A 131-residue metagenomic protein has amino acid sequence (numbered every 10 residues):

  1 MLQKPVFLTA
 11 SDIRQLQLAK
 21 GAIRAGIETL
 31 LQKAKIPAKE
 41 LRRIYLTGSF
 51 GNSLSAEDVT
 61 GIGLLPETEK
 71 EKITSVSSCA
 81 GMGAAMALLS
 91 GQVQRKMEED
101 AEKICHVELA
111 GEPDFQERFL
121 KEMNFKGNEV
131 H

Functional and structural regions predicted by a protein language model:
M1-H131: Helical "lid/coupling" subdomains associated with nucleotide-phosphate turnover
